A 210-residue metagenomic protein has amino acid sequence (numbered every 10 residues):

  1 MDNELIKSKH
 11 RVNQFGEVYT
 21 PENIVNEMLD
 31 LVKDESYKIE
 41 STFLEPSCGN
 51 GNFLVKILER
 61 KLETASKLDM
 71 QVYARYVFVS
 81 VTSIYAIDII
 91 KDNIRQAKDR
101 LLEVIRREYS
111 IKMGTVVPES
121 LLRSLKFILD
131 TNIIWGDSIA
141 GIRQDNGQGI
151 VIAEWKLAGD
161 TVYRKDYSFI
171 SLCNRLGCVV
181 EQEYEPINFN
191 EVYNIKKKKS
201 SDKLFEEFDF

Functional and structural regions predicted by a protein language model:
D2-F210: SAM-dependent methyltransferase catalytic region
